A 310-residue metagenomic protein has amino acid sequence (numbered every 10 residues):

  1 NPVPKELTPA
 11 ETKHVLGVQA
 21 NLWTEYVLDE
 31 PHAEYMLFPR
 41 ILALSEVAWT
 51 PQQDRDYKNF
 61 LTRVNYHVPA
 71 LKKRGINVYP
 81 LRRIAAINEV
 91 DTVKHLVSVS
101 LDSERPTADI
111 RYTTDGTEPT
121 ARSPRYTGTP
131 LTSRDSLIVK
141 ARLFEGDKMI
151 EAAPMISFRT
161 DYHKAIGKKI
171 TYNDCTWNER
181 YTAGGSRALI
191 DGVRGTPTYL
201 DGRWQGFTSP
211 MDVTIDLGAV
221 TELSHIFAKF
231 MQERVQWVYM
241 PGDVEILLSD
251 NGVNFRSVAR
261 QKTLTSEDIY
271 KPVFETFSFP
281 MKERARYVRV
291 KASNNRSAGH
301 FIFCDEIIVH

Functional and structural regions predicted by a protein language model:
N1-P69: Conserved alpha/beta catalytic core and glycan-binding cleft of carbohydrate-active enzymes
P4-A10, V99-D102, S278: Short, surface-exposed beta-strand/loop micro-motifs that present aromatic residues
K13-G17, L96-S98, T107, L223 (+3 more regions): Active-site lining segments that contact anionic ligands and/or coordinate catalytic metals
N21-W23, V47, E104, D115 (+4 more regions): Structured loops at beta-to-helix junctions and adjacent beta-edge loops in soluble globular domains
P51, R55, L61-D212: Short, compositionally stereotyped local motifs that mark structural "simplifiers"
S157-D161, Q261-K262, V273: Substrate/cofactor-recognition hotspot
G195-A259, K271-H310: Aromatic, loop-rich ligand-recognition surfaces of beta-strand-rich domains
T263-D268: Surface-exposed loop and turn segments in beta-propeller and other repeat-based domains that flank or scaffold
